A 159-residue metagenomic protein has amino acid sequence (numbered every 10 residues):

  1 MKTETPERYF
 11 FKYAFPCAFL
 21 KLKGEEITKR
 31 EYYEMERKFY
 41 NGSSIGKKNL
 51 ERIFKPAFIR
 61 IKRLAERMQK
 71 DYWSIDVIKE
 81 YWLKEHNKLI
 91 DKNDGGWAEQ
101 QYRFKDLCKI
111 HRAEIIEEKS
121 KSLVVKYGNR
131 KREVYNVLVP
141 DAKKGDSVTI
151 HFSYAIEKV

Functional and structural regions predicted by a protein language model:
M1-G95: N-terminal intrinsically disordered, low-complexity, charge/repeat-rich segments that act as generic
E85-H111: Short boundary/loop segments of OB/S1/cold-shock single-stranded nucleic-acid-binding domains
R112-K119: Conserved hydrophobic positions within beta-strands
I116, Y135, E157: Residues in well-ordered beta-strands of folded domains
S120-V125: Short aromatic-glycine-enriched beta-strand elements
R130-D141: Beta-strand/loop nucleic-acid-binding surfaces
K143-G145: Short, flexible surface segments
S147, H151-K158: Short, charged beta-turn/beta-strand-edge "cap" motif at the junction between a beta-strand and an adjacent loop
